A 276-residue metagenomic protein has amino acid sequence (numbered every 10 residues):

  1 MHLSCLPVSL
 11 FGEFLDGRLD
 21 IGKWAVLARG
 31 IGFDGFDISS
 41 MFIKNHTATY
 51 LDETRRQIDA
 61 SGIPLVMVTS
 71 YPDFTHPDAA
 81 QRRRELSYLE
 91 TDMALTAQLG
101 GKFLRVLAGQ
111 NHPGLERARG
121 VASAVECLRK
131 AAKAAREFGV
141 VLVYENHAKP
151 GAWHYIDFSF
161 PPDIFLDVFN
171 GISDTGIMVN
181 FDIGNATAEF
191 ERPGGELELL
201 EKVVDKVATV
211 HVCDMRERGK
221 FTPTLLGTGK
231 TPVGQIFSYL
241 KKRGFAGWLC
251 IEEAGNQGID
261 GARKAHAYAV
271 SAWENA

Functional and structural regions predicted by a protein language model:
M1-K102, R119, V125, R136 (+7 more regions): N-terminal pre-domain/capping segments
V8, C213-M215, E252-A254: Short, loop-centered acidic/histidine patches that primarily coordinate divalent metals
G12-R18, S39-Y50, D73-R82, N111-E116 (+5 more regions): Acidic-and-aromatic substrate-binding clefts and catalytic sites of carbohydrate-active enzymes
G35-F36, V68, K130-K230: Acidic/histidine-rich catalytic cores of soluble enzymes
F36-I38, V66-V68, K102-A108, V141-N146 (+1 more regions): Short beta-strand segments at enzyme active-site cores
T209, G247-A254: Conserved active-site loop/cleft motifs that coordinate metal ions or position small ligands
G229, Q235-I236, K241, W248-L249: H/E-rich (His + Asp/Glu) clusters that bind or coordinate divalent metals
G247, G258-H266: Short glycine/proline-enriched turn or capping motifs at secondary-structure junctions
